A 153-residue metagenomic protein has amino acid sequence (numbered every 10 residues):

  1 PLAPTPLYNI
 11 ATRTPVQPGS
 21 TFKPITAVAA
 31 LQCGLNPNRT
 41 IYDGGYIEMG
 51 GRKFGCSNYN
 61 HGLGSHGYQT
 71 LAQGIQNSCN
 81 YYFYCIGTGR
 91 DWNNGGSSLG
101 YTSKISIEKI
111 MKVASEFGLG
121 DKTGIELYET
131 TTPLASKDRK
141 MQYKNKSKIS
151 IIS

Functional and structural regions predicted by a protein language model:
P1-S20, I25-S153: Beta-lactam-recognizing serine transpeptidase/beta-lactamase-like catalytic domain environment
